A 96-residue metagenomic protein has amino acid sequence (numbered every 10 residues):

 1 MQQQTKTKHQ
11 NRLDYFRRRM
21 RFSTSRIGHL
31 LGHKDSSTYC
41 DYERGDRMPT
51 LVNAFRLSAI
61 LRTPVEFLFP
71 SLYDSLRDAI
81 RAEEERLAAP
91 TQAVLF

Functional and structural regions predicted by a protein language model:
M1-M20, Q92: A short, Lys/Arg-rich alpha-helix, primarily the initiator
N11, R21-F22, K34, P49-V52: Residue-level signal for the short linker/turn that defines the boundary of a DNA-recognition helix
D14, S25, F55: Residues within the helices of the helix-turn-helix
R17, G28-H29, S58: The alpha-helix within a helix-turn-helix
R18, G32, R44, Y73: Residue-level detection of the helix-turn-helix DNA-binding "recognition helix"
R21-D41: Short alpha-helical DNA-recognition segment
G45-A59: Short, basic-rich loop-to-helix N-cap that marks the start of a DNA-contacting helix
A59, F69-F96: Short, charged recognition helix plus adjacent turn of helix-turn-helix-like nucleic-acid-binding domains
